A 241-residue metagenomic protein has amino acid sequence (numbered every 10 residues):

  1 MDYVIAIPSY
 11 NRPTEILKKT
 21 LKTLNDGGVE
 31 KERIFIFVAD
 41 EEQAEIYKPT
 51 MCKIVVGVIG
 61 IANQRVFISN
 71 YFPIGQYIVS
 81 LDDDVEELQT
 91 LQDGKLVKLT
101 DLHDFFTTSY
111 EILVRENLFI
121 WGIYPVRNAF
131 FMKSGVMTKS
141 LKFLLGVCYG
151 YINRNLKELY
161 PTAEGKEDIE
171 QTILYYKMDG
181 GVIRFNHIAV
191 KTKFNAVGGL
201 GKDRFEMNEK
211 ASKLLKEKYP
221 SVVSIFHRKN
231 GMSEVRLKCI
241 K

Functional and structural regions predicted by a protein language model:
D2-A6, E170: Cell-envelope/extracellular polymer assembly enzymes that use nucleotide-activated donors
I7-G28, E42-I46: Short, well-formed alpha-helical segments that are part of the catalytic scaffolds of diverse glycosyltransferases
Y10-R12, E42-Q43, G60, D84-E86 (+3 more regions): Short, solvent-exposed loop/turn segments at secondary-structure junctions
R12-K19, A163-G165, I169-K241: C-terminal catalytic/acceptor-binding lobe
E32-D40, W121: Short, hydrophobic beta-strand segments that form beta-sheet elements in well-ordered domains
F37-L81, E86-D101: Active-site-proximal specificity loops/subdomain of glycosyltransferases
I78-L81, F119-Y124, V182-N186, S224-H227: A structural signal for short, well-ordered beta-strand segments and their strand-loop junctions that often border
L88-I169: Conserved catalytic core of nucleotide-sugar-dependent glycosyltransferases
